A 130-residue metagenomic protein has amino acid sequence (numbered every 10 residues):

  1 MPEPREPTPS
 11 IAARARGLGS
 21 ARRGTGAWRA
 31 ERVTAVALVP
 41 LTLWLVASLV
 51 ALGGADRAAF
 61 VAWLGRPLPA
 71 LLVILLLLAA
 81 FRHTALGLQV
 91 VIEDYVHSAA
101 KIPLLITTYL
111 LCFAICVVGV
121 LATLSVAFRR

Functional and structural regions predicted by a protein language model:
M1-R130: Membrane-embedded alpha-helical bundles that constitute the cytochrome b-like, heme-associated redox core of multi-pass
